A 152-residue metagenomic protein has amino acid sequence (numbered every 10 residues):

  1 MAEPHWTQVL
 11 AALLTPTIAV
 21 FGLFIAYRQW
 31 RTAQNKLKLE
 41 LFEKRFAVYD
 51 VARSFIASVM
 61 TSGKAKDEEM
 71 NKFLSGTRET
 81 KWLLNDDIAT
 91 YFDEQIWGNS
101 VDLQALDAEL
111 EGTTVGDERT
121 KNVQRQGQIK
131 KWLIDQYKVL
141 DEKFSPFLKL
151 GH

Functional and structural regions predicted by a protein language model:
M1-K36: Membrane-embedded hydrophobic alpha-helical segments
A2, V9, S54-D67, S75-H152: An amphipathic alpha-helical interaction surface
L14-A19, F46, S54-A57: Generic detector of short, locally flexible boundary/turn motifs and exposed helical patches
V20, Y27, L39, E43 (+1 more regions): Residues at alpha-helix boundaries and the short loops/turns that link adjacent helices
F21-G22, R31, L37-K38, L74 (+2 more regions): Helix-centric, low-specificity signal for extended rod-like, repetitive segments
T32-R53: Juxtamembrane membrane-water interface segments immediately C-terminal to a transmembrane helix
